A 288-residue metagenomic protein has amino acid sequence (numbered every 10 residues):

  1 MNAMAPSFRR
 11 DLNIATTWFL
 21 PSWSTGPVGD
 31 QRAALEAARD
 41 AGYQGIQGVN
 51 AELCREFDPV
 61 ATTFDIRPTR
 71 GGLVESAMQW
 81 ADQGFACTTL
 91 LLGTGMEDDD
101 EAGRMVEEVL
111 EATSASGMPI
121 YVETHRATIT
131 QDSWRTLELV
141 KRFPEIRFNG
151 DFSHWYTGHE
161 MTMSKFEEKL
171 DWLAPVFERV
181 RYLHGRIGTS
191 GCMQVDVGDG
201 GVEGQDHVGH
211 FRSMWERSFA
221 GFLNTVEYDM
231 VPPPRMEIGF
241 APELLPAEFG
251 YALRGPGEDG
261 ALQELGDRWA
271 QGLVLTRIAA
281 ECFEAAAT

Functional and structural regions predicted by a protein language model:
N2-L12, T16-E36, R142-I146, Y156-T288: Histidine-acidic metal/acid-base catalytic patches
S7-N13, Y43-Q47, D58-T63, A86-T89 (+4 more regions): Structural preference for beta-strand elements that scaffold enzyme active sites
T16-W18, E52, I66-P68, L92-M96 (+5 more regions): Active-site-proximal loop/turn and secondary-structure-junction residues that shape catalytic pockets, frequently
W23-T25, G42, I66, H125-A127 (+1 more regions): Short, flexible loop segments at the rims of nucleotide/cofactor-binding pockets, characterized by
V28-R55, Q79-T88: Catalytic domains of carbohydrate-active enzymes, especially glycoside hydrolases
L53-R55, M78-Q79, L139-V140, L173-A174: Leucine-rich repeat
R55-E56, R104-A115, W172-P175, R217-S218: Catalytic-core regions built around general acid/base machinery
T63-F148: Active-site acidic/histidine proton-transfer and metal-coordination neighborhood in alpha/beta enzyme cores
